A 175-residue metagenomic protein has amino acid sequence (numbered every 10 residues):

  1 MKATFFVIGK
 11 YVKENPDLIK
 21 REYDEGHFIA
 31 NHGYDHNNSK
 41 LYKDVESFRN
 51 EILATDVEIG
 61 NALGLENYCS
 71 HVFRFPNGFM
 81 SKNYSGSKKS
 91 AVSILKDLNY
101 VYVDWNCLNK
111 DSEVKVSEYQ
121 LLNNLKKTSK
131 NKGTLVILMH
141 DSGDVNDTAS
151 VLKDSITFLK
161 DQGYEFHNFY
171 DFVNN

Functional and structural regions predicted by a protein language model:
M1-H71, S155-F158, E165, F172-N174: Active-site beta->alpha N-cap acidic-glycine motif
F5-G9, N31-G33, F75-N77, N106-C107 (+2 more regions): A cross-domain feature marking catalytic cores of carbohydrate-active enzymes and several ubiquitous metabolic/repair
N37-L65, F79-G133, D147-S150: Alpha-helical scaffold elements lining the catalytic groove of polysaccharide deacetylases
E66, S70-F75, F79, T134-D141: Active-site groove signature of glycoside hydrolases
V92, N99, Q162-F166, V173: Non-catalytic interaction surface on structured domains
K126-Y170: Catalytic grooves of carbohydrate-active enzymes
